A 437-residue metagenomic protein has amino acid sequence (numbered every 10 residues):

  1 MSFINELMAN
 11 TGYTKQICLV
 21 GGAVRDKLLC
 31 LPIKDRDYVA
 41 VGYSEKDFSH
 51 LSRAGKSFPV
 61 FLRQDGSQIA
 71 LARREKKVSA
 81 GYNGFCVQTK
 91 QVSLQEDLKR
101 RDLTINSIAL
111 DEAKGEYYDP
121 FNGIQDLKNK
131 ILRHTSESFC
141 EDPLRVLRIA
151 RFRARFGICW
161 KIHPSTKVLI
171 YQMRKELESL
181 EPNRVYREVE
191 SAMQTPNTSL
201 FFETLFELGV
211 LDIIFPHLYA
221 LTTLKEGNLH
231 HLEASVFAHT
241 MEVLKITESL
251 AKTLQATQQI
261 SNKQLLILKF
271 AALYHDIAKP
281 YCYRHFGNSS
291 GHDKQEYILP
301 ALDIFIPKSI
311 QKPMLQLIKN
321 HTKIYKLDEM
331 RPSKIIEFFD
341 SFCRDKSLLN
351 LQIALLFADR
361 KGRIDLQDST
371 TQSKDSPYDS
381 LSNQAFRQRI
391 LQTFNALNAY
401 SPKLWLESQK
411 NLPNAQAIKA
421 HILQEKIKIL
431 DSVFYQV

Functional and structural regions predicted by a protein language model:
M1-V437: Catalytic cores of the polymerase beta-like nucleotidyltransferase superfamily and closely associated nucleotide
